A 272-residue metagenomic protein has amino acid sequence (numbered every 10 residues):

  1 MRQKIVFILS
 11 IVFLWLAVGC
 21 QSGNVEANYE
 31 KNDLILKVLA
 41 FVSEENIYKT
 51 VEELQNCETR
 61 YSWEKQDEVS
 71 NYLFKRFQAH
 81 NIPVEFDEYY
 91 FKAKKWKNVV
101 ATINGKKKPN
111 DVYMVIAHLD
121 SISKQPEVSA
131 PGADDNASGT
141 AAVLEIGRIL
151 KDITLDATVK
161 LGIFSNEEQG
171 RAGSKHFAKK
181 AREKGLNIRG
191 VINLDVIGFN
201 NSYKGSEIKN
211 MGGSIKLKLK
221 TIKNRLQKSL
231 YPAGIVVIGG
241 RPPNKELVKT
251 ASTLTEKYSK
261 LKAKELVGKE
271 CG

Functional and structural regions predicted by a protein language model:
M1-F7: Bacterial N-terminal signal peptides that target proteins for export
I8-A17: Bacterial N-terminal signal peptides
Q21-E64, I103-N104, P242: N-terminal hydrophobic or amphipathic helices/low-complexity stretches enriched in small/hydrophobic/Pro/Gly
K49-K106, K264: A non-catalytic alpha/beta surface segment that caps or lines the substrate-entry region of metallo-dependent hydrolase
R60-S62, P83, Y90-K94, G105-K108 (+5 more regions): Solvent-exposed loop/turn segments at secondary-structure junctions within structured extracellular/periplasmic domains
A101, V115, D120-S121, Q125-G170: Alpha-helical metal-binding/catalytic segments enriched in His/Glu/Asp
K180-S202: A glycine-rich helix N-cap at a beta->alpha junction
G205, K209-G272: Active-site-adjacent substrate-binding region of metalloamidase/peptidase-like peptide-processing proteins
